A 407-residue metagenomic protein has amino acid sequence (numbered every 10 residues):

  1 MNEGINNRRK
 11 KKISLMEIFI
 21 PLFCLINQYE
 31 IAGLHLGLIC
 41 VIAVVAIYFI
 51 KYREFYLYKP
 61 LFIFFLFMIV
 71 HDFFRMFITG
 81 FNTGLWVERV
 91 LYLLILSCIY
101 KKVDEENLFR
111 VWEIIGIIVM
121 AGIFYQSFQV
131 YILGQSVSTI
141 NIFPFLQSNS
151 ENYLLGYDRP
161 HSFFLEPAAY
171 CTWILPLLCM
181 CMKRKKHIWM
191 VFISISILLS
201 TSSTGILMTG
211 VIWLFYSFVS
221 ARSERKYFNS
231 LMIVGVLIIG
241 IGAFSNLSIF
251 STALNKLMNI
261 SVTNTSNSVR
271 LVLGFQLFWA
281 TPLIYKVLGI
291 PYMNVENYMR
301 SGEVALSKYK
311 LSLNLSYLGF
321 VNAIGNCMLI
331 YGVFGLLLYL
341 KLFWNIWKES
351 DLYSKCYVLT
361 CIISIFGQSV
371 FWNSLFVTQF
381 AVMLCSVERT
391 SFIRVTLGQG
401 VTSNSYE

Functional and structural regions predicted by a protein language model:
M1-Y52, F67-R75, I363, V377-V382: N-terminal signal-anchor transmembrane segment
K12-L22, L318, N345-W372, A381-M383: Loop-to-helix entry and N-terminal half of a specific, functionally important transmembrane alpha helix in multi-pass
I42, Y357-E407: Transmembrane alpha-helices of multi-pass inner-membrane enzymes
P60-I69, I78-K102: Aromatic-anchored transmembrane helix interface
E113-V137, N152-Y157, S162-T201, I206-F218: Alpha-helical transmembrane segments of multi-pass inner-membrane proteins
Y125, S220-V262: A membrane-periplasm/extracellular boundary helix in multi-pass inner-membrane enzymes that assemble envelope glycans
K186, W213-F218, R225-M232, I324-I362: Hydrophobic transmembrane alpha-helices and their immediate junctions
I260-Y331: Long extracytoplasmic/lumenal interhelical loops at the membrane interface of multi-pass membrane proteins
